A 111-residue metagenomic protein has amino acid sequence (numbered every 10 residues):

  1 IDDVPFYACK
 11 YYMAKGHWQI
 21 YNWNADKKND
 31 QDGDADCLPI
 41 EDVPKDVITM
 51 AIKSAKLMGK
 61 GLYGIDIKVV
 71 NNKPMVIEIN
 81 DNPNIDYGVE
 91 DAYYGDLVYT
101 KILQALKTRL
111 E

Functional and structural regions predicted by a protein language model:
I1-L57, N80-L103: ATP-dependent carboxylate/phosphate-activation module, predominantly the ATP-grasp catalytic core and closely related
K60-N71: A short glycine-rich, hydrophobically flanked beta-strand micro-motif that places a catalytic Asp/Glu for divalent metal
L106-E111: Short, hydrophobic alpha-helical segments
